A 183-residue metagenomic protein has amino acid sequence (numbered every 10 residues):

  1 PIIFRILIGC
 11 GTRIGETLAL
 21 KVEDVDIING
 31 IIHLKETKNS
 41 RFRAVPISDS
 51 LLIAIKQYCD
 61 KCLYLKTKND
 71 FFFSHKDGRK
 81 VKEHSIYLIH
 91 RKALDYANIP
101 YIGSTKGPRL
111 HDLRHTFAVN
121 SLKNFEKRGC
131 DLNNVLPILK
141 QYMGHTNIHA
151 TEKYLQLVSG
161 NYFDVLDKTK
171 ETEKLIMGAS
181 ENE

Functional and structural regions predicted by a protein language model:
P1-E183: Conserved catalytic core of the tyrosine transesterase superfamily
